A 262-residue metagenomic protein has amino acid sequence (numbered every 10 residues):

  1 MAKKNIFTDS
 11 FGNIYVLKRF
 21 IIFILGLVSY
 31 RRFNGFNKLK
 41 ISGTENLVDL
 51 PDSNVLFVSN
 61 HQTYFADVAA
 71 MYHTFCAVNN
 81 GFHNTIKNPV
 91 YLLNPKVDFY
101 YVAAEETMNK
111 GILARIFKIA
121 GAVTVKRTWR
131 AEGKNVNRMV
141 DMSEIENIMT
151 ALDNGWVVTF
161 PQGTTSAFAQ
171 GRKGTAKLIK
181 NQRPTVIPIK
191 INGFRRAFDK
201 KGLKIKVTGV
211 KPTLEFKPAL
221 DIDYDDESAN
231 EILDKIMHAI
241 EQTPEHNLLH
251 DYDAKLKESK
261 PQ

Functional and structural regions predicted by a protein language model:
A2-N13, R130, K134-Q262: Non-catalytic C-terminal accessory region of glycerolipid acyltransferases and related lyso-lipid remodeling enzymes
A2-S42, A69-A70, G111-A120: A transmembrane-helix-recognition feature enriched in membrane-embedded lipid enzymes and envelope glyco-/phospholipid
L17-K18, R31-K38, V102, G133-M139 (+1 more regions): Short, flexible loop segments at the rims of nucleotide/cofactor-binding pockets, characterized by
S29-Q62, Y72: Helix-to-loop junction immediately C-terminal to a conserved catalytic motif
G35-F36, S53, I119-A120, N154-G155 (+1 more regions): Structured helix-beta-strand junction loops
I41-T44, K110, M142-I145: Structural motif corresponding to alpha-helix initiation and N-cap regions
D49, I116-F117, A151, L178: Structural alpha-helical scaffold elements that stabilize or flank donor/cofactor-binding regions in carbohydrate
P51-V136: Catalytic core of membrane glycerolipid acyltransferases/transacylases, capturing the structured, soluble-facing
